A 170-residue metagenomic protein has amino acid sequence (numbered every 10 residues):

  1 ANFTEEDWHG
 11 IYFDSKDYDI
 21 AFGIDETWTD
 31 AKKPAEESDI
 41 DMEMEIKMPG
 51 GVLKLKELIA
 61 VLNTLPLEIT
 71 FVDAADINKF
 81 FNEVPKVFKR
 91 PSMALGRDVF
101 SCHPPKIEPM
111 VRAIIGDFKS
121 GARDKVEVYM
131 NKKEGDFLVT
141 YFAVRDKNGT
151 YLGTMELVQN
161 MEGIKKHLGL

Functional and structural regions predicted by a protein language model:
A1-D14, V84-H167: Sensory/regulatory domains in signal-transduction proteins
A1-P34: Extended, hydrophobic interaction surfaces within ordered domains
G10-Y12, D25, D30-A31, D39-G116 (+1 more regions): PAS-family sensory domains
